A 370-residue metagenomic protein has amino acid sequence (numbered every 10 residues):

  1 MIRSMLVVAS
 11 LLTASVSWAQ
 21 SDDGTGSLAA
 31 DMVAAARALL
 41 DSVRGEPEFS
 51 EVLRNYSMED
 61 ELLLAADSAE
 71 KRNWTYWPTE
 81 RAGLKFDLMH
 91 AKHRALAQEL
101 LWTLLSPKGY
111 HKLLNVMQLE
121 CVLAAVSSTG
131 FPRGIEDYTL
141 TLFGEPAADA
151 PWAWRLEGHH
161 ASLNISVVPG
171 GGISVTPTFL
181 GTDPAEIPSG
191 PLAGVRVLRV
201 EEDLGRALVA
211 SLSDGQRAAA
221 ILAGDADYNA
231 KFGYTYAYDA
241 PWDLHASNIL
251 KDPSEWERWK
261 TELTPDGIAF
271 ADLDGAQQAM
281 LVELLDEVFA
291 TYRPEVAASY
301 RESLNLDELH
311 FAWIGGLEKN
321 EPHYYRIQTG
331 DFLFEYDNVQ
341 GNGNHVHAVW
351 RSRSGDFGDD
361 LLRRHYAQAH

Functional and structural regions predicted by a protein language model:
M5-A14: Bacterial N-terminal signal peptides
Q20-H370: A cross-kingdom marker for long, charged
